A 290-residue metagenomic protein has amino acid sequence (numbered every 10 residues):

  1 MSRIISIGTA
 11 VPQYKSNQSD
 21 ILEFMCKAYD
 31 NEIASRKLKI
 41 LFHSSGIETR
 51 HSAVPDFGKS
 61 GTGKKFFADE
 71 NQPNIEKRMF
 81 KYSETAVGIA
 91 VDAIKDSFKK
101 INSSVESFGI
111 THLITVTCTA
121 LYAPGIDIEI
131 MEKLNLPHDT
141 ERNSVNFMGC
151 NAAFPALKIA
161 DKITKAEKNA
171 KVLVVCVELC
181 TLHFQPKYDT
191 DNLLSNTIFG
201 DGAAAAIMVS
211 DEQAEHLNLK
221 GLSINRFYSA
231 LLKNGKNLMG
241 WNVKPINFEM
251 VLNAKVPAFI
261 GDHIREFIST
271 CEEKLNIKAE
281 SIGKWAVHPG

Functional and structural regions predicted by a protein language model:
M1-K81, C180, P186-D262, E266-T270: Condensing-enzyme catalytic core mediating Claisen C-C bond formation in acyl metabolism
S2, P12, S45, D92-D96 (+2 more regions): Localized chelating/binding microdomains that coordinate divalent metal ions or stabilize phosphate-bearing
Y29-K39, R50, S104-F108, H138-T140 (+1 more regions): Short, surface-exposed acidic
D30, F80, E84, A93-G109 (+1 more regions): Acyl-thioester C-C bond-transforming condensing/cleaving domain
D56-G61, A120-D127, G290: A structural motif shared across PLP-dependent enzymes of the aminotransferase-like
A93-I110, E266-G283: Phosphate/pyrophosphate-binding loops at sites that engage ATP/ADP/AMP, CoA/4′-phosphopantetheine, polyphosphate
L113-Y122, I282-G290: Glycine-rich phosphate-binding loops at beta-strand->alpha-helix junctions
